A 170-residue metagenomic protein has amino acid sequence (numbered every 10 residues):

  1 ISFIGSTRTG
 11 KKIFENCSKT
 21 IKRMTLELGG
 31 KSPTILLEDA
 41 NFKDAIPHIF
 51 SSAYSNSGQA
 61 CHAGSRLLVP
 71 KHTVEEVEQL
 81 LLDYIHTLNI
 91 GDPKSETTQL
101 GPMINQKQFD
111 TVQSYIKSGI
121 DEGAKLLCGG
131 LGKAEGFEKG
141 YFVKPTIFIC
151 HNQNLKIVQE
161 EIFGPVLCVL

Functional and structural regions predicted by a protein language model:
I1-I4: Periplasmic-binding protein-like
S6-N152: ALDH superfamily catalytic-core signature
V158: Short, solvent-exposed loop/beta-turn-alpha elements that line the ligand-binding surface or hinge of extracytoplasmic
E161-I162: Short, surface-exposed loop/turn microsegments at beta-strand edges and helix-strand junctions
P165: Glycine-rich nucleotide-phosphate-binding loops and adjacent flexible coil segments
C168-L170: Active-site donor-binding acidic/aromatic loop of nucleotide-activated sugar and phosphosugar transferases involved
